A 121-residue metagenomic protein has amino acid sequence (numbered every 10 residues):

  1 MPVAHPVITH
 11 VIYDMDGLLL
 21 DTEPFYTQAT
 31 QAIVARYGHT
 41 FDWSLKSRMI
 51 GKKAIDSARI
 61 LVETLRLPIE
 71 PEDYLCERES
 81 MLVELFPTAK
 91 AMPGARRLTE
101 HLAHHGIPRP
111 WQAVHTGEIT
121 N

Functional and structural regions predicted by a protein language model:
P2-S47: Active-site neighborhood of HAD-like aspartate-dependent phosphohydrolases
V7, E84-G117: Short, acidic loop-to-helix structural element flanking the phosphoryl-transfer center in phosphate-processing enzymes
D16-D21, K53, G106, H115: Conserved functional loop/turn residues at catalytic and ligand-binding sites
F25, M49-K53, E77, K90-G94 (+1 more regions): Short beta->alpha linker loops
T30, A58-L61, A95, T120-N121: Hydrophobic packing residues within well-ordered alpha-helices of enzyme cores
G38, V62, V83-F86: Short amphipathic alpha-helical interface segments enriched in basic and hydrophobic/aromatic residues, used as
H39, L67, I107: Short glycine/serine/threonine/alanine-rich loop segments
G51-M81, R97-H104: A metal-dependent, Asp-based hydrolase signature
